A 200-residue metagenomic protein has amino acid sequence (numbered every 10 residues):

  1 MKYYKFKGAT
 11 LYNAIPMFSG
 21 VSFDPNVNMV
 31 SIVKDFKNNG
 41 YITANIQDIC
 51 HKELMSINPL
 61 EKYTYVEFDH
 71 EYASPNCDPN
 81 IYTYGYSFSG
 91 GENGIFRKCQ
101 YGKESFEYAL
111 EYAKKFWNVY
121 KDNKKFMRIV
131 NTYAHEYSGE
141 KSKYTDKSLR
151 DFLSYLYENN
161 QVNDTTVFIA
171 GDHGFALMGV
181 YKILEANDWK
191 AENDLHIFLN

Functional and structural regions predicted by a protein language model:
M1, M17, F36, K125-N131 (+4 more regions): Beta-strand elements within well-structured catalytic alpha/beta cores of enzymes that handle phosphate/sulfate esters
M1-E140: Active-site-proximal alpha/beta segments of enzymes that process anionic O-linked groups
Y12, N123-K124, D164, A191-N193: A structure-centric signal for secondary-structure junctions around beta-strands
V27, S31, Y144-K147, A191: A general alpha-helical scaffold signature found inside nucleotide-binding enzyme cores
I32, S148-N159: Catalytic-core regions built around general acid/base machinery
L60-T64, V162-N163, I169-N200: Histidine-centered active-site microenvironments of extracellular/periplasmic hydrolases and transferases
F96, N159-N163: Fold-level signal for large, globular catalytic cores of enzyme and receptor domains
Y101, Y112-K114, N118, F126 (+3 more regions): Pan-eukaryotic secretory-pathway lumenal catalytic ectodomains of glycan-active enzymes
